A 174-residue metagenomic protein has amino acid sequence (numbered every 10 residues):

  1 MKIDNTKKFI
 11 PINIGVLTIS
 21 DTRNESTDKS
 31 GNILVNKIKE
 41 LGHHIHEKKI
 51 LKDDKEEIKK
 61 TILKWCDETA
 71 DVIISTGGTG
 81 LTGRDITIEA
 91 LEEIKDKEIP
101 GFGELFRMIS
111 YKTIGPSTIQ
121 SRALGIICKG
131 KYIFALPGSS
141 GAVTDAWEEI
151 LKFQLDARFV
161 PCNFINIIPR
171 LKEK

Functional and structural regions predicted by a protein language model:
M1-K174: Non-catalytic beta/alpha edge segments that cap or flank active sites
